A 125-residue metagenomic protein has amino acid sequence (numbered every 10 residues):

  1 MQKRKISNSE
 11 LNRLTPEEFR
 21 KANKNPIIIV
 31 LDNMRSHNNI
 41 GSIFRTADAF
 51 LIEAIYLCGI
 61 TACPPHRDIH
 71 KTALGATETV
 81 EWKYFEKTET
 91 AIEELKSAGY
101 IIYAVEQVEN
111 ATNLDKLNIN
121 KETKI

Functional and structural regions predicted by a protein language model:
M1-I125: Post-transcriptional modification and biogenesis factors for structured RNAs of the translation apparatus
